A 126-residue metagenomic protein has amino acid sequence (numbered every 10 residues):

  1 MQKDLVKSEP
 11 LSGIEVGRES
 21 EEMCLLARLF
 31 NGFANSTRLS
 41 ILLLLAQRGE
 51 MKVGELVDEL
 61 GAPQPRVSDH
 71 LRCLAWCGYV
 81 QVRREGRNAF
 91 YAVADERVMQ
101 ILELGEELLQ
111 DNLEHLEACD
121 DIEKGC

Functional and structural regions predicted by a protein language model:
Q2-L25, Q47, D95-C126: Amphipathic alpha-helical dimerization/coiled-coil segments that flank or bridge DNA-binding/regulatory modules
G17-P63, E85, A89-V98: N-terminal helix-turn-helix DNA-binding core of bacterial DNA-binding proteins
D58, A75-W76: Alpha-helical residues within the helix-turn-helix
L71-R72: Short, hydrophobic-biased segments on the C-terminal half of alpha helices that form "recognition helices"
W76, R84, E103: Short glycine/serine/threonine-biased micro-segments
